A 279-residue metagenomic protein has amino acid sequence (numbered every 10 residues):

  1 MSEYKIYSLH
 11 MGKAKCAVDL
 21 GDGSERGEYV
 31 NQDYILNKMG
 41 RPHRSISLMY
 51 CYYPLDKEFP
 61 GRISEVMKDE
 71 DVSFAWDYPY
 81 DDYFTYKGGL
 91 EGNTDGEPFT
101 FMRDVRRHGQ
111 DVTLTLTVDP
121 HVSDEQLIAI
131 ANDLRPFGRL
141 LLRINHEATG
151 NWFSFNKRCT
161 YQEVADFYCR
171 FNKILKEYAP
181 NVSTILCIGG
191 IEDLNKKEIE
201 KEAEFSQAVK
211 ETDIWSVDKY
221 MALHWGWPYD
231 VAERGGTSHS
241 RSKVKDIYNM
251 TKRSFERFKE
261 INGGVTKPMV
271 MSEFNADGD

Functional and structural regions predicted by a protein language model:
K15-A17, H43-S47, G109-T115, R139-R143 (+3 more regions): Structural preference for beta-strand elements that scaffold enzyme active sites
K15-P136: N-terminal carbohydrate-binding/catalytic regions of secreted carbohydrate-active enzymes
G21-E25, C51-Y53, T117-D119, N145-T149 (+3 more regions): Active-site beta-loop-alpha junctions enriched in small/polar residues
D71-S73, P79-Y83, Y220-G278: Glycoside hydrolase catalytic-domain groove-lining segments
E125-A131, E192-K210: Distinct, well-ordered alpha-helical segments
N132-L141, A165, C169-I185, S206-E211 (+1 more regions): Secondary-structure boundary elements
N132-Y161, T184-E192, K219: Active-site groove signature of glycoside hydrolases
K173-E200, G263-G278: Aromatic-lined carbohydrate-recognition surfaces of secreted/lumenal glycan-active proteins
